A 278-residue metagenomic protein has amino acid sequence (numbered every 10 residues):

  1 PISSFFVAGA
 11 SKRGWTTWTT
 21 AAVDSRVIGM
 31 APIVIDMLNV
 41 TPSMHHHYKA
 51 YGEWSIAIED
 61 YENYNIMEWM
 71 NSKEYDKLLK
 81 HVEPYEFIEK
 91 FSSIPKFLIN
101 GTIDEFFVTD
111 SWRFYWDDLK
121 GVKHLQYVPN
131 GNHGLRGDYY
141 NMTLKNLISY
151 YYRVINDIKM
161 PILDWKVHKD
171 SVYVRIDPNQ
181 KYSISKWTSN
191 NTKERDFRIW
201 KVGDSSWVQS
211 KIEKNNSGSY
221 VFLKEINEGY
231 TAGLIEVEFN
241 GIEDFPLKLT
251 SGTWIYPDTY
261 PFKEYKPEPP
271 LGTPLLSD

Functional and structural regions predicted by a protein language model:
P1-S11, R26-V27: Gly/Ser-rich "nucleophile elbow"/oxyanion-hole loop immediately N-terminal to the catalytic nucleophile in hydrolases
V7-G9, A31-I33, I99: Short beta-strand immediately N-terminal to the catalytic nucleophile in serine-hydrolase-like folds
G9-T19: Glycine-rich nucleophile elbow surrounding the catalytic serine of serine-hydrolase chemistry
T19-E68, Q126-P129, G134-M142: Hydrolase active-site cap/lid region
E74-G131, K169, Y173-I184, N191: Serine-hydrolase catalytic core
S149-T188, S205-G218, L223: Surface beta-strand/loop "capping" patches
Y182-S189, R195-F197, A232-I235: Beta-strand-rich binding/interaction modules
E228-I242: Short, aromatic- and glycine-rich surface loops/edge beta-strands on solvent-exposed regions
